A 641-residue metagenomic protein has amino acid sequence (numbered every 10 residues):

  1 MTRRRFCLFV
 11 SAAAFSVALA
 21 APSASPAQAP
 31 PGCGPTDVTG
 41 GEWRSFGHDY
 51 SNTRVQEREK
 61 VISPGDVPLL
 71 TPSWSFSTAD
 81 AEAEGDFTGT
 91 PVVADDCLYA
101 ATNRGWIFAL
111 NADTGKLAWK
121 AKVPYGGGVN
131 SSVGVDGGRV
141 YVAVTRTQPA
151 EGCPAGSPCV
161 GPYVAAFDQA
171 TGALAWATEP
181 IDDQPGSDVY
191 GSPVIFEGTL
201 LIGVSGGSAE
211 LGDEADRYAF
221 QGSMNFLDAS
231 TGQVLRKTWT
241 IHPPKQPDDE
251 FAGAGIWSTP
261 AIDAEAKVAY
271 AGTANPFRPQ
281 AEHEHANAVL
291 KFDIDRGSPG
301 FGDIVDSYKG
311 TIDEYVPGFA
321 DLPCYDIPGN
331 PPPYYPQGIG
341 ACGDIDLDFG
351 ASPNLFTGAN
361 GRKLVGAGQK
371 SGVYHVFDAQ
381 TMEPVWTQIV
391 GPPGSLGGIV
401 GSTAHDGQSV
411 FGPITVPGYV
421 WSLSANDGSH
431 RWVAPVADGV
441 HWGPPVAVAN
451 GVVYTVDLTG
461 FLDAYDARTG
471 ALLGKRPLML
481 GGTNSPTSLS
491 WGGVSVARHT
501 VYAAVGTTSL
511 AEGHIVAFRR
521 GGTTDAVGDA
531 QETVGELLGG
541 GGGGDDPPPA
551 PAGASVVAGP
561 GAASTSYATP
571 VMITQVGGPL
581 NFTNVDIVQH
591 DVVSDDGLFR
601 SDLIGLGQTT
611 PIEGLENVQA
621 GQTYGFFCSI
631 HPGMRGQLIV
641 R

Functional and structural regions predicted by a protein language model:
M1-S11: Bacterial N-terminal signal peptides that target proteins for export
V10-A20: Bacterial N-terminal signal peptides
A20, A24-A29: Boundary at the C-terminal end of the N-terminal hydrophobic targeting segment
A29-S73: Blade/loop signatures of beta-propeller domains
D37, R44, Y50-E57, A81-G85 (+2 more regions): Short, solvent-exposed loop/turn elements at domain surfaces
T53-D66, P323, A562-I573: Short, polar loop/linker segments at the starts of domains and inter-domain junctions
I62-E82, I107-G127, V135-V140, T147-G186 (+5 more regions): Extracytoplasmic/lumenal domain signature
E536-R641: Extracytoplasmic copper-binding redox domains, predominantly the cupredoxin/blue-copper superfamily
